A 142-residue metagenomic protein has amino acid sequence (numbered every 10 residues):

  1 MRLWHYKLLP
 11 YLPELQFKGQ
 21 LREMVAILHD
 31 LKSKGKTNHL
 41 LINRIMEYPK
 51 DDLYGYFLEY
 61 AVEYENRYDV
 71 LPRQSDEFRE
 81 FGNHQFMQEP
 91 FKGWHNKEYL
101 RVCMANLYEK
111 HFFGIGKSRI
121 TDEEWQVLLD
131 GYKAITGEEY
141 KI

Functional and structural regions predicted by a protein language model:
M1-N38, I42-I142: Sequence termini and other peripheral, non-core segments
